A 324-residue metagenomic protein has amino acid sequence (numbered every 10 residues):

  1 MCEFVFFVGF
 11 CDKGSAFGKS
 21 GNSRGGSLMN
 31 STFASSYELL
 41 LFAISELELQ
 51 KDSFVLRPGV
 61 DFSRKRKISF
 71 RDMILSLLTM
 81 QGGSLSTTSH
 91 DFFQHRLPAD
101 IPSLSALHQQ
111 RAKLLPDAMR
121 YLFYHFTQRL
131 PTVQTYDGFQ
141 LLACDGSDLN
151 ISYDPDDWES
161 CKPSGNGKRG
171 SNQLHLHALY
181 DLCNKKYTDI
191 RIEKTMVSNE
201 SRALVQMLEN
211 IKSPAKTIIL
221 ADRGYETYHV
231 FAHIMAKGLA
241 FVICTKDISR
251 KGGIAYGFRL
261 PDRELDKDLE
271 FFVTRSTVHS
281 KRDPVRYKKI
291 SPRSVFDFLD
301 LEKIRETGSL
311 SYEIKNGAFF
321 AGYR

Functional and structural regions predicted by a protein language model:
C2-G83, A99-I101, A106-L114, L122 (+4 more regions): Single, function-defining residue in the core of a domain
L85-D100: DNA-recognition alpha helix
A118-V133: Short Lys/Arg-enriched helix C-cap and helix-to-coil transition segments that create basic nucleic-acid-contact patches
Y124-Q128, D156-G165: Short acidic (Asp/Glu) patches
Q140-L142: Conserved beta-strand elements of the Class I
